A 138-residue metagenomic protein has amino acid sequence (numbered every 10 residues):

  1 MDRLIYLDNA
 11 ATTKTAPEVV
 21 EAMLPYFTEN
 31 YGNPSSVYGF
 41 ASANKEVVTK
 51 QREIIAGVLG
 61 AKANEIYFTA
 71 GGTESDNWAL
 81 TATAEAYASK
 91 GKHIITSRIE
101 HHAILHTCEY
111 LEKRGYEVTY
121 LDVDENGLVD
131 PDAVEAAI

Functional and structural regions predicted by a protein language model:
M1-I138: Pyridoxal 5′-phosphate
